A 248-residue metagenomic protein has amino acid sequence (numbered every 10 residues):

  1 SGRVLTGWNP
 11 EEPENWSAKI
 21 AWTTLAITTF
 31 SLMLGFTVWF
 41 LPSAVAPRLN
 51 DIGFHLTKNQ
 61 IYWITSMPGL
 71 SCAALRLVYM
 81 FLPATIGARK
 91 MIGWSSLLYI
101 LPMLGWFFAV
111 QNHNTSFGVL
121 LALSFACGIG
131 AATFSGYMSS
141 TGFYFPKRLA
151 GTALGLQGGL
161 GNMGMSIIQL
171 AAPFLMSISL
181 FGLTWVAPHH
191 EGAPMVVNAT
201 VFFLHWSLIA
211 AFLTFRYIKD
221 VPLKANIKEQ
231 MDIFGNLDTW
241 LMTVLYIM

Functional and structural regions predicted by a protein language model:
S1-T37: Cytosolic juxtamembrane N-terminal segment immediately preceding the first transmembrane helix of multi-pass
T23-L56, I168, A172: Extracytoplasmic
W63-F81: Central cavity-lining transmembrane alpha-helices of secondary-active solute carriers, predominantly the Major
L97-H113: C-terminal ends and interior cores of transmembrane alpha-helices in multi-pass membrane transporters/permeases
S116-F134: Hydrophobic core of transmembrane alpha-helices in multi-pass small-molecule transporters, especially MFS/SLC-type
A131, G151-S177: Glycine-rich segments within core transmembrane alpha-helices of 12-TM secondary carriers
A132-P146: Intracellular juxtamembrane helix-capping segments at the cytosolic ends of symmetry-related transmembrane helices
S177-L180, L204-K224: C-terminal membrane-cytosol helix-exit motif in multi-pass small-molecule transporters
